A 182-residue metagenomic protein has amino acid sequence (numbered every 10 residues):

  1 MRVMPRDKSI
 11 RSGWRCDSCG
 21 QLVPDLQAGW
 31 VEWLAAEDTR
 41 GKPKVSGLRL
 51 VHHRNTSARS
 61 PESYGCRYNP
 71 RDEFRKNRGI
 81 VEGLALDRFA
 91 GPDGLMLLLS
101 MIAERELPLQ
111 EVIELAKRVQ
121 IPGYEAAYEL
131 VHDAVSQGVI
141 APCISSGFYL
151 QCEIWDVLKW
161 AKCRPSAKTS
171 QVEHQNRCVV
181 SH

Functional and structural regions predicted by a protein language model:
M1-P70: N-terminal cysteine/histidine-rich coordination modules
S9, D25-A28, N69, L84 (+3 more regions): Alpha-helical structural elements
S9-S12, S18, S46, S57-S63 (+6 more regions): Generic serine detector
A28, A35-A36, V51, T56-A58 (+9 more regions): A sequence-composition feature that detects small, non-aromatic residues
P43-R118: Long, charge-rich boundary regions
L109-H182: C-terminal, charged low-complexity interaction regions
